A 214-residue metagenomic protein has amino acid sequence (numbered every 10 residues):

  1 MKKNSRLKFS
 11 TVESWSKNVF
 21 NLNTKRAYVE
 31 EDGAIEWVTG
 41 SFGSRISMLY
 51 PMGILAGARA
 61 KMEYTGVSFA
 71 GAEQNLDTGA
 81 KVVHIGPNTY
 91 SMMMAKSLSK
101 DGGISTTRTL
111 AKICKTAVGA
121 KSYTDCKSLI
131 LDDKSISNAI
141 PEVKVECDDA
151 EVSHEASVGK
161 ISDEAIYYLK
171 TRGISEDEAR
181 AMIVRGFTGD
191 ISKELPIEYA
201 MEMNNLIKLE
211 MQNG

Functional and structural regions predicted by a protein language model:
M1-Y167, T171-I174, S192, I197-G214: Conserved beta-strand/loop scaffold segments within soluble protein domains that form the structured core and edges
A60, A179-R180: Small-residue helix-packing motif on alpha-helices
S162-A165, A181-G189: Small/polar glycine-rich anion-binding or flexible loop at a beta-alpha turn
